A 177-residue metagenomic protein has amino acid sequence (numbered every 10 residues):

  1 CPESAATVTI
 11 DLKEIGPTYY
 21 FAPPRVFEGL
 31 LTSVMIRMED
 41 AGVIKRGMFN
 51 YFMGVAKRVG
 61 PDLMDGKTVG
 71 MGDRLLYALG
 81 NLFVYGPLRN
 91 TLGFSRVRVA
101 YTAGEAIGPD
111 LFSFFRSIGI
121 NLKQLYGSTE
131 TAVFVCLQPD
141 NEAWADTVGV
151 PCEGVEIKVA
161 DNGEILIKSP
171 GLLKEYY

Functional and structural regions predicted by a protein language model:
C1-I15, F21, V43-I44: ATP-dependent adenylate-forming carboxylate-activation enzymes
P2, E28, P109: Loop/helix-junction capping segments adjacent to catalytic residues or to phosphate/diphosphate-binding pockets
T7, R25-E28, A106, E130: Conserved nucleotide-binding/hydrolysis micro-motifs of P-loop NTPases
I10-E14, T32-V34, V135-Q138: Short secondary-structure transition/capping segments
P17-V97: Alpha-helical "lid/cap" subdomains adjacent to substrate-binding clefts that gate access and reposition the ligand
L76, G80-Y177: Conserved AMP-binding/adenylate-forming
